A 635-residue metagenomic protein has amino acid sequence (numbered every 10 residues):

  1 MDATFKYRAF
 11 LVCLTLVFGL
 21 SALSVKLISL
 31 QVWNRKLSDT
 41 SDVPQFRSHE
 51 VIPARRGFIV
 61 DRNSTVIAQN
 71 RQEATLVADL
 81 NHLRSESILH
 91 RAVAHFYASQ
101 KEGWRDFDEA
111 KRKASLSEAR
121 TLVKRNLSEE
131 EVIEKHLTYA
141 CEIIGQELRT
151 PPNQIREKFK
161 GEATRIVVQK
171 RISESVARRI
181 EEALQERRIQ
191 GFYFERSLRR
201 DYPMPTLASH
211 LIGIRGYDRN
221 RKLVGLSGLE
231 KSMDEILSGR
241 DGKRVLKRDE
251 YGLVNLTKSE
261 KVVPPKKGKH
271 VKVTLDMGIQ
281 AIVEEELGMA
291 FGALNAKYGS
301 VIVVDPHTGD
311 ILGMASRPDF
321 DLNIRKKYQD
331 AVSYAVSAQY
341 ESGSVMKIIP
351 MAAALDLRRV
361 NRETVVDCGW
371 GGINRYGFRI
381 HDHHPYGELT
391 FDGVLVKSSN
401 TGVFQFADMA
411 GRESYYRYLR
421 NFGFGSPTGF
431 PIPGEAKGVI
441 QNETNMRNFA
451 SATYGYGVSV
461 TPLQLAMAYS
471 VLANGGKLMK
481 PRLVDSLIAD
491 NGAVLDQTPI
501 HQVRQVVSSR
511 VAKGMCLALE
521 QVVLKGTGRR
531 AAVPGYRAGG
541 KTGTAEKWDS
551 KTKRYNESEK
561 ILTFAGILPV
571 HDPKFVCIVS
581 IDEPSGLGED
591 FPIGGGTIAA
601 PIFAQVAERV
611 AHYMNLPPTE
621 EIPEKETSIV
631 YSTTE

Functional and structural regions predicted by a protein language model:
D2-L37: Hydrophobic alpha-helical transmembrane signal-anchor segments
F46, V51-R55, L294-Y298, P481: Short, small/polar residue-rich loop motifs at catalytic or cofactor-binding pockets
E50-R105, E109, K113-A114, E129-R149: Juxtamembrane extramembrane loops of integral membrane proteins
A68, R248-V262, K266, L275 (+5 more regions): Beta-lactam-recognizing serine transpeptidase/beta-lactamase-like catalytic domain environment
A68-N70, V77, H82, V123-K267 (+2 more regions): Small/polar-residue-rich segments within soluble enzyme cores
A74, T138, E142, Q146 (+24 more regions): Solvent-exposed, polar/charged alpha-helical surfaces in well-ordered, non-transmembrane soluble domains, broadly
R165, L256-G299: Conserved, well-ordered alpha-helix/loop/beta-strand core segments that scaffold catalytic motifs
R609-E635: Gram-negative outer-membrane assembly/targeting C-terminal domains
